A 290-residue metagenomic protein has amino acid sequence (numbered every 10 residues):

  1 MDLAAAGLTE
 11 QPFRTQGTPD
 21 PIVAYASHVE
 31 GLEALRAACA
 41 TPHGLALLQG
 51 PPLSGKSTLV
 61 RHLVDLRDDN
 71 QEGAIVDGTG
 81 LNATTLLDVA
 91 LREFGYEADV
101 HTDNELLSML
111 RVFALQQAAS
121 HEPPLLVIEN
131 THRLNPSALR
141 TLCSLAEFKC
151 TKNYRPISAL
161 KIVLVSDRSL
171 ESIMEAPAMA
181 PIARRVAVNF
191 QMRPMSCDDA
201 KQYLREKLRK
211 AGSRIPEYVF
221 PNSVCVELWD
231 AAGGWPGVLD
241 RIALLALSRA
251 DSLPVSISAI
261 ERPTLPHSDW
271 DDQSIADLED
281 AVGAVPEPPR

Functional and structural regions predicted by a protein language model:
M1-H43, L265-R290: A short, basic N-terminal segment
D2-L3, L59, D99, A159 (+1 more regions): C-terminal alpha-helical "lid" subdomain
L8-T15, L81-H101: Conserved NTP-binding/hydrolysis module of P-loop NTPases
T41-H62: Walker A/P-loop nucleotide-binding motif
L45-Q49, A74, V127: Short hydrophobic/aromatic beta-strand immediately N-terminal to the Walker A/P-loop
G50-P51, G73-N82: A short hydrophobic beta-strand->loop->alpha-helix junction that borders the nucleotide-binding pocket of P-loop NTPases
R111-L115, A119, P123-L164, P177: Conserved Walker B catalytic segment
Q116-H121, V163, I173-D230, P236 (+2 more regions): Helix-loop-helix "sensor" segment of P-loop NTPases
